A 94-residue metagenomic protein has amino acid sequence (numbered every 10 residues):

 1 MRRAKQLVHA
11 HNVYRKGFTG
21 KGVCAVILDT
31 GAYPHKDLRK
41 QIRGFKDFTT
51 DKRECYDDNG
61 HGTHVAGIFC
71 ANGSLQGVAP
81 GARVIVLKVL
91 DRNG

Functional and structural regions predicted by a protein language model:
M1-K5: Short, flexible loop segments at the rims of nucleotide/cofactor-binding pockets, characterized by
L7-D51, I68: Acidic-leg catalytic submotif of subtilisin-like serine proteases
T30, T49-G94: Subtilisin-like peptidase catalytic core
